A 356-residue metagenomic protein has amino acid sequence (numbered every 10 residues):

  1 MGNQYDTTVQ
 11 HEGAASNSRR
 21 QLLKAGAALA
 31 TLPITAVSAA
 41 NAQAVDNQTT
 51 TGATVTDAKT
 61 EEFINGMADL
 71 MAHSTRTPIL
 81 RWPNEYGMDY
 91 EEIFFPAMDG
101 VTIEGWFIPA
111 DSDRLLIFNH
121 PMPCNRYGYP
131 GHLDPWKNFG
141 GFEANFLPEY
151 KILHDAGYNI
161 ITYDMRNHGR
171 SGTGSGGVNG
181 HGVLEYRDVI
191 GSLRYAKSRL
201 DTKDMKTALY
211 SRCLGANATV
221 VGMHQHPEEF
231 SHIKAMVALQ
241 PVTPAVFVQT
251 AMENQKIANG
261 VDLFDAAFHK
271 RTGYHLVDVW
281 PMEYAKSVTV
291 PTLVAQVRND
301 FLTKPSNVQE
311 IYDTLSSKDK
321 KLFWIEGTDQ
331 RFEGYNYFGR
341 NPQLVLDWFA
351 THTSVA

Functional and structural regions predicted by a protein language model:
M1-N17, A28-P33: N-terminal secretory signal peptides
R76-D111: N-terminal cap/lid segment of alpha/beta-hydrolase-fold proteins
R114-L153: Short, surface-exposed "cap/lid" segments of acyl-processing enzymes
F142-F146, Y150-G172: Conserved alpha/beta-hydrolase
V178-L200: Alpha/beta-hydrolase active-site loop
V221-Y274: Hydrolase active-site cap/lid region
V288, V294-Q296: Short beta-strand/loop motif that positions the catalytic acidic residue of the alpha/beta-hydrolase fold
Y337-A356: Catalytic active-site module of serine/aspartate enzymes centered on a nucleophile-bearing elbow/loop
